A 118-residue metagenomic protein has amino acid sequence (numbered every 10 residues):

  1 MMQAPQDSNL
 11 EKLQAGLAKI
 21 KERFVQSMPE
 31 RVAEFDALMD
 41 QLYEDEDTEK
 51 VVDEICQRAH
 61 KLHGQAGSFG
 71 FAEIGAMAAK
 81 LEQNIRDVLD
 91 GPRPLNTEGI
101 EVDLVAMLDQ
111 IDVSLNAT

Functional and structural regions predicted by a protein language model:
M2-A33, G91-T118: Amphipathic, coiled-coil-like alpha-helical segments
E11-G16, V32-Q41, K61-A66: Short, mixed-charge, low-aromatic patches
A15, V25, A37, V52-A59: A general, composition-driven signal for non-globular sequence regions
L17, F24, E44-V51, G67-G70 (+2 more regions): Residue-level recognition of alpha-helical structural elements
R31, L38, V51, R58 (+5 more regions): Amphipathic coiled-coil alpha-helices
L38-E46, A66, I85-P92, T118: Secondary-structure edge/capping motif, primarily at the C-terminal ends of alpha-helices and the immediately following
E49-D87: Extended, amphipathic alpha-helices with heptad-repeat/coiled-coil or helix-bundle character that serve as
